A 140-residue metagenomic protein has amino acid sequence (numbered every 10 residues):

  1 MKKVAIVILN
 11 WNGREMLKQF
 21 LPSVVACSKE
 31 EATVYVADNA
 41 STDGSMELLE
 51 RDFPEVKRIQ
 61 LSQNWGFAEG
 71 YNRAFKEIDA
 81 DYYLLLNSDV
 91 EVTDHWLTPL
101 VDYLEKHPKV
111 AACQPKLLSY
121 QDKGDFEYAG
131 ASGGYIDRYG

Functional and structural regions predicted by a protein language model:
K3-A5, T33: Cell-envelope/extracellular polymer assembly enzymes that use nucleotide-activated donors
I8-Q19, A40: Active-site beta-to-alpha loop of glycosyltransferases that engages the nucleotide-sugar donor
S23, D38-E47, Q63: A conserved acidic beta->alpha catalytic loop
S23-E31: Short, acidic, metal-binding catalytic loop of nucleotide-sugar glycosyltransferases
E31-A40, I59-L61: Short beta-strand/loop segment that forms part of the nucleotide-sugar
Q60-I78, S88: Glycine-rich, basic loop-to-helix element that forms the pyrophosphate-binding segment of sugar-nucleotide handling
Y83: Short aromatic/hydrophobic "clamp" motif used to bind/position activated sugar donors
E91-A129, G134-I136: Conserved donor NDP-sugar-binding/catalytic core segment of glycosyltransferases
